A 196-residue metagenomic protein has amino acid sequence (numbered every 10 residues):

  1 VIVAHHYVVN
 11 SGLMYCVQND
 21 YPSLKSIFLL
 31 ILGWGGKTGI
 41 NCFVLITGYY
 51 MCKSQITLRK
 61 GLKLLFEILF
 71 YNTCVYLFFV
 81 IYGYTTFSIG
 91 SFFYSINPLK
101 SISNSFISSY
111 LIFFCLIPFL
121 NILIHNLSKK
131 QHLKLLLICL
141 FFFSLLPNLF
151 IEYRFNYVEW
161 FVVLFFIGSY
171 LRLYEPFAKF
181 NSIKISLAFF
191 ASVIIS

Functional and structural regions predicted by a protein language model:
V1-A4, G39, F66, F70-C74 (+6 more regions): Lipid-exposed faces of alpha-helical membrane segments in multi-pass integral membrane proteins
I2-M14, F79-I81: Alpha-helical transmembrane segments of multi-pass membrane proteins
C16-L29: Perimembrane loop-to-helix junctions flanking transmembrane segments
K25-I27, G33-T47, M51-N104, S108-S109 (+3 more regions): Transmembrane alpha-helical segments and their boundary/interface "anchor" motifs in multi-pass integral membrane
I46-Y49, Y110, P118, F165-S169: Transmembrane alpha-helix boundary and packing residues in multipass membrane permease domains and related
I56-R59, C115-C139, Y170-A188: Solvent-exposed interhelical
F70, C74, F78, Y82 (+7 more regions): Alpha-helical membrane-inserting segments
L140-I167, L173-S196: Alpha-helical transmembrane segments and terminal signal-anchor/GPI-anchor hydrophobic tails, characterized by long
